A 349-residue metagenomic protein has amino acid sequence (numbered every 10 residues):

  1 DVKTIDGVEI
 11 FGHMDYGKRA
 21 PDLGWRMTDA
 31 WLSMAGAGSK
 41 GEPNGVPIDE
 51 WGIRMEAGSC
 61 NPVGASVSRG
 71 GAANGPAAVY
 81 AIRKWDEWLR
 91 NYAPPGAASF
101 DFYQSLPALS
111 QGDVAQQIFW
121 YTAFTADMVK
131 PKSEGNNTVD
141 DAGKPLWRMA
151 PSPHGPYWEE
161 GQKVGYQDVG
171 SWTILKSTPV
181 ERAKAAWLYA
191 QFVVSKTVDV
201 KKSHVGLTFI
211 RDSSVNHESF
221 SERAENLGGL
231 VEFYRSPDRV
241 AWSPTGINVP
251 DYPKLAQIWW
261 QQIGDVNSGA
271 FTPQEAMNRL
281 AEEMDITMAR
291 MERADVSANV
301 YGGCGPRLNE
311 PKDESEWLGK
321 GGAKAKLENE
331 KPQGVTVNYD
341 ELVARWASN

Functional and structural regions predicted by a protein language model:
D1-G70, V114: Extracytoplasmic/periplasmic solute-binding protein
V2-G17, S195-G206, A281-Y301: Bilobed periplasmic-binding protein-like "clamshell/Venus-flytrap" ligand-binding domains
I5-G12, A93-P94, G112-Q116, D141-R148 (+2 more regions): Loop/turn elements at helix/coil->beta-strand transitions in domains of secreted/extracellular proteins
G38-S99, G143, R148-S152: Glycine-centered hinge/linker elements that transmit conformational signals in sensory and ligand-binding systems
P95-Q111: Short helix-initiation/N-cap motifs at beta->coil->alpha
A115-W120, D127: Paired acidic/hydrophobic, glycine-rich loop segments that form the ligand-binding mouth/hinge of periplasmic-binding
A123-A142, P156-Q261, V296-N349: C-terminal lobe and pocket-closing loops of periplasmic/extracytoplasmic Venus-flytrap solute-binding proteins
D265-R279: Short, charged, surface-exposed loops that flank catalytic or proteolytic processing sites
